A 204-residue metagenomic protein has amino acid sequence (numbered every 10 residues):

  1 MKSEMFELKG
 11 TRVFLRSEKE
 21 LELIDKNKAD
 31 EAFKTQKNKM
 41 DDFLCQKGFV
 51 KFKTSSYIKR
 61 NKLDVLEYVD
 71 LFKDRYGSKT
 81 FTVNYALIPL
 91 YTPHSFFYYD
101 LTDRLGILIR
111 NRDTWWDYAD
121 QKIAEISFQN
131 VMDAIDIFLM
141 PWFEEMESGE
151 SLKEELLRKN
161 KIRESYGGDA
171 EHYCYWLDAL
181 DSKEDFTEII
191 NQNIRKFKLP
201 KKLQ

Functional and structural regions predicted by a protein language model:
K2-F33, K37, I58-Q204: Intrinsically disordered, low-complexity regulatory regions enriched in serine/threonine/proline and acidic residues
A29-F52: Amphipathic alpha-helical segments
G48-K62: A short acidic/basic microdomain associated with nuclease active sites
